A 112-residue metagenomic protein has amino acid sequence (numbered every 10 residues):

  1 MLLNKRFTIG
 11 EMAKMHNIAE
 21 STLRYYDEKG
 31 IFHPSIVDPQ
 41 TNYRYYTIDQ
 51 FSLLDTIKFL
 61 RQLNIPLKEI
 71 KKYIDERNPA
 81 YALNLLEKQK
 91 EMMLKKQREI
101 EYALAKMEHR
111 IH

Functional and structural regions predicted by a protein language model:
M1-L63: Basic helix-turn-helix/winged-helix DNA-binding cores and closely related short helical interaction motifs
K58, I70-H112: Short, charged amphipathic alpha-helical surface segments
